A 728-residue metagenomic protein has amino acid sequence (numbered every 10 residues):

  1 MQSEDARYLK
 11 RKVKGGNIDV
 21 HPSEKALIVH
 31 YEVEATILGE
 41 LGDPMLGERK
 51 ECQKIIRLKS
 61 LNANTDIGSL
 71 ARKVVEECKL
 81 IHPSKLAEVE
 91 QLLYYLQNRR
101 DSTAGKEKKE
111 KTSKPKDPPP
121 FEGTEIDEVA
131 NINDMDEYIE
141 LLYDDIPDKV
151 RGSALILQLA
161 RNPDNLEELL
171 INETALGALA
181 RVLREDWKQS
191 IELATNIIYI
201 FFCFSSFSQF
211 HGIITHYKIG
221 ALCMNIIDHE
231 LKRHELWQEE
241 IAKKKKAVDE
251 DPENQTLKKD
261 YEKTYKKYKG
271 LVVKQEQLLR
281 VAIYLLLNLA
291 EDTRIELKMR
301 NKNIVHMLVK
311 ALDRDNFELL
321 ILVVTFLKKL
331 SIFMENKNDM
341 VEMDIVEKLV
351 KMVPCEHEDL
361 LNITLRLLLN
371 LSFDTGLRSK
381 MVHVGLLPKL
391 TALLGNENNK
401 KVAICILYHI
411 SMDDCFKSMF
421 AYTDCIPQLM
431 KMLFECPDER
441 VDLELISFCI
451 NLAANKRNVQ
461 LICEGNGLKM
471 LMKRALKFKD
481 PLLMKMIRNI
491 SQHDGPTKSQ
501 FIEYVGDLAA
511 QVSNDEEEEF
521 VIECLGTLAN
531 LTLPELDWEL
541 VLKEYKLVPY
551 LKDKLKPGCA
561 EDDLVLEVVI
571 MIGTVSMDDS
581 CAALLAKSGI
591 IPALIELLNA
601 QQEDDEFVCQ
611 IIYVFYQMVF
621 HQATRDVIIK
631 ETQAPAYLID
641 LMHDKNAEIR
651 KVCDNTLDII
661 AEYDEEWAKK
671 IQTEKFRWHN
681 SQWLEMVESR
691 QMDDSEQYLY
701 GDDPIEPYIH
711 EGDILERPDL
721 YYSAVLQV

Functional and structural regions predicted by a protein language model:
M1-P147, S153-Q158, I198, N225 (+3 more regions): Intrinsically disordered, low-complexity regulatory regions of large eukaryotic scaffold/signaling proteins
K25-L27, C52-K54, F210, V281 (+3 more regions): Core residues of folded domains in eukaryotic genome-function proteins
D66, Y143-L157, W187-S205, H216 (+20 more regions): Alpha-helical solenoid repeats of the armadillo/HEAT superfamily in eukaryotic scaffolding/adaptor proteins
V129-D136, I171-A180, A194, T215-A221 (+9 more regions): Core helices of alpha-solenoid repeat scaffolds
D136-I139, A178-L183, L222-I227, Y265-Y268 (+12 more regions): Buried hydrophobic core positions in alpha-solenoid tandem helical repeats
E167-I171, G212, R294-L297, N338 (+8 more regions): Recurring C-terminal helix/loop segment of individual leucine-rich repeat
T174-A175, R184, F210, I219 (+22 more regions): Disulfide-stabilized cysteine-rich extracellular repeat microdomains
